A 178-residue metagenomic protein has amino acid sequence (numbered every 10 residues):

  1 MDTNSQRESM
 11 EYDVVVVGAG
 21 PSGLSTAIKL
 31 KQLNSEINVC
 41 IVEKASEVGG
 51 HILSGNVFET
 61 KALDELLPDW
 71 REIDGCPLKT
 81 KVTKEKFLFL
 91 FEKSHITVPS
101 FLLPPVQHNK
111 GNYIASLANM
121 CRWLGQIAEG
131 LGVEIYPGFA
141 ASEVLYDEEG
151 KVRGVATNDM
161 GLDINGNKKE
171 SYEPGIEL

Functional and structural regions predicted by a protein language model:
M1-E11, G166-P174: A short, basic/flexible loop-to-alpha-helix module at the beginning of a structural domain
E11-C40: N-terminal Rossmann-like FAD-binding beta1-loop-alpha1 element of flavoenzymes
Y12, G18, S22, G55 (+2 more regions): Catalytic cores of large soluble enzymes that bind and process phosphate-bearing ligands
G23-K31, L63-L67, V155-L162: Short, well-ordered amphipathic alpha-helices
L30-Q32, S54-V57, K151: Short, glycine/charged-enriched secondary-structure capping and boundary segments
K44-S94: N-terminal FAD cofactor-binding segment of flavoenzymes
L78-K81, K86-L178: Feature captures the FAD/FMN-dependent oxidoreductase FAD-binding
